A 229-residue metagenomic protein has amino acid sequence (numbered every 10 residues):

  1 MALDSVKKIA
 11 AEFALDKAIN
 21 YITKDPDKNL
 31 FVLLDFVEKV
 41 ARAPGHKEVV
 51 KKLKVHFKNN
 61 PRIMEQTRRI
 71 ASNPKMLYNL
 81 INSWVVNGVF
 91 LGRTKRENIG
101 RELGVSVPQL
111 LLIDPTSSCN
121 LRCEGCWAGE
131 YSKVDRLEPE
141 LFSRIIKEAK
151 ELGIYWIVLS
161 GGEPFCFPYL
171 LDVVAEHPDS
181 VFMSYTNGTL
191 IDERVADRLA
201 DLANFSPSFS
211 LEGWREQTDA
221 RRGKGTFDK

Functional and structural regions predicted by a protein language model:
M1-I63: Auxiliary Fe-S-binding modules of radical SAM enzymes
I9, F13, F31, K47-K51 (+9 more regions): Generic alpha-helical secondary structure signal
I9-A11, E38-L53, R69-I70, S83-W84 (+4 more regions): Short, mixed-charge, low-aromatic patches
F57-L112: N-terminal [4Fe-4S]-dependent radical SAM core
G100-R101, L111, K133-V134, M183-S184 (+1 more regions): A generic structural signal for short
G104-S106, L110-P139: Canonical Radical SAM [4Fe-4S] cluster-binding loop centered on the CxxxCxxC motif and its immediate flanking residues
P115, G161-G162: Short acidic donor-binding/metal-coordinating loop in glycosyltransferase active sites
P139-L159, C166-K229: Radical SAM/AdoMet-radical enzyme domain recognition
